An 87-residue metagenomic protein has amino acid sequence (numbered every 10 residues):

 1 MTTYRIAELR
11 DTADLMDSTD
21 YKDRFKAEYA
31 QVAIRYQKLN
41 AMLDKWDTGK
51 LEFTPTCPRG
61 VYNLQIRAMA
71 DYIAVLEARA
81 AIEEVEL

Functional and structural regions predicted by a protein language model:
T2-L87: Extended, charge-rich alpha-helical interface modules
